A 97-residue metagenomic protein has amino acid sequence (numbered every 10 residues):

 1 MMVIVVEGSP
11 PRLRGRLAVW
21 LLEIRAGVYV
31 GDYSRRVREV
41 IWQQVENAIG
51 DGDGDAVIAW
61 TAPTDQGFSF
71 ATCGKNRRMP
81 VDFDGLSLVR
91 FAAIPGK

Functional and structural regions predicted by a protein language model:
M1-K97: Basic nucleic-acid-binding interfaces
